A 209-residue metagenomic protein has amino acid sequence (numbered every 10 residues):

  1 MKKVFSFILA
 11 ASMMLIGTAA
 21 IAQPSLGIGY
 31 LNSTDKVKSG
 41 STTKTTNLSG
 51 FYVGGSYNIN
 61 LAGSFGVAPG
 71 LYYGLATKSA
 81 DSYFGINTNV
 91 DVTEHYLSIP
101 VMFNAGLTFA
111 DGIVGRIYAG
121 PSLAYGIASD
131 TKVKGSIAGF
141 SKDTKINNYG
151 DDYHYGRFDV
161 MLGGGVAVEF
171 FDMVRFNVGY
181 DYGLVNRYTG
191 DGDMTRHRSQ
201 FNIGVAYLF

Functional and structural regions predicted by a protein language model:
M1-Q23: Cleavable N-terminal export/targeting peptides
A20-Y57, G106-T108, V114, A119 (+3 more regions): Short glycine/proline- and aromatic-enriched beta-strand/turn motifs that initiate or cap beta-hairpins
P24, G63-V67, A110-D111, D172-V178: Repeated loop/turn-to-beta-strand initiation elements of outer-membrane beta-barrel proteins
S25-G27, V168, H197-F209: Outer-membrane beta-barrel "beta-signal"
T34-N47, A76-Y96, G126-G163, N186-Q200: Extracellular/periplasm-exposed beta-strand and loop segments of Gram-negative cell-envelope proteins, dominated by
G50-G54, S98-M102, G163, N202-G204: Membrane-embedded beta-strand positions in outer-membrane beta-barrel channels/transporters
S56-N58, M102-G106, G165-E169, N177 (+1 more regions): Transmembrane beta-barrel domains of outer membrane proteins
G66-Y72, P100, R116-S122, G165 (+1 more regions): Outer-envelope exported proteins of Gram-negative bacteria
